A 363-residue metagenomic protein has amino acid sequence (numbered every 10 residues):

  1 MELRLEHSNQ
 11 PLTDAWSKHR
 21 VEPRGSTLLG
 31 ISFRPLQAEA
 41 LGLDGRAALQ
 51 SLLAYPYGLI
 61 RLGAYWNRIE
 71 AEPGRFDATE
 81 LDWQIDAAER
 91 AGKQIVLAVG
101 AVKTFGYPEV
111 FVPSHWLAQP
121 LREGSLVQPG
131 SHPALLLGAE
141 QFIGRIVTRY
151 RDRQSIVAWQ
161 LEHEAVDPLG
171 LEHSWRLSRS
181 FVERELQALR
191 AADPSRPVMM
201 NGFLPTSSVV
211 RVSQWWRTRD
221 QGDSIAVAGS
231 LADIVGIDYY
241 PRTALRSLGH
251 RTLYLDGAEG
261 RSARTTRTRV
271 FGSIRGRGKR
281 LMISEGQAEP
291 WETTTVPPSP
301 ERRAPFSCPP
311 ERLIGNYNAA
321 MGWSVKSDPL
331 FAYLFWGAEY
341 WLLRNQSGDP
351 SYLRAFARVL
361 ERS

Functional and structural regions predicted by a protein language model:
M1-R61, R68-A71, T79-Q94, L135-S155 (+4 more regions): Non-catalytic accessory regions flanking glycosidase/transglycosidase catalytic cores in CAZymes
L12, S17-K18, G45-L121, L171-N201 (+2 more regions): Aromatic-lined substrate-binding rim segments of carbohydrate-active enzymes
T27-F33, G58-L62, I95-V99, V157-L161 (+4 more regions): Hydrophobic faces of well-ordered beta-strands that scaffold small-molecule active sites in alpha/beta enzyme cores
R34-G45, W66-T79, K103-G106, V166-L169 (+6 more regions): Acidic-and-aromatic substrate-binding clefts and catalytic sites of carbohydrate-active enzymes
A38-A54, A139-V147, V210-A228, P309-M321: Short, acidic/polar
V96, G100, G278-S363: Substrate-binding cleft of secreted/luminal carbohydrate-active enzymes
G106-Y107, G124-L135, A139-S174, A332-F335: Active-site groove signature of glycoside hydrolases
R179-S180, R184-L186, A191-G202, T206-V296: Glycoside hydrolase catalytic-domain groove-lining segments
